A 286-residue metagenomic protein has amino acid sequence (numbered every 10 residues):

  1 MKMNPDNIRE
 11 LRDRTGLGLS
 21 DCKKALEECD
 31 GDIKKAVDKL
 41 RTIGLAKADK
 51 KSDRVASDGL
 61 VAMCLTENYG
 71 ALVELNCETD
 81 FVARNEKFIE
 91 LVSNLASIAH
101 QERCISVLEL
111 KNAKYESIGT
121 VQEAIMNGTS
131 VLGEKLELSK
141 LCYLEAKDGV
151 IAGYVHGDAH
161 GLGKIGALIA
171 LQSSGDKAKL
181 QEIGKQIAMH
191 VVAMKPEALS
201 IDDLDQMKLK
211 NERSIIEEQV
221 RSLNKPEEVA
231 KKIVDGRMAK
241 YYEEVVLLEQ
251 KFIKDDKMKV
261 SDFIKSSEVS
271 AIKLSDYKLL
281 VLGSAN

Functional and structural regions predicted by a protein language model:
K2-N286: N-terminal assembly/interaction segments in proteins that build large macromolecular machines
